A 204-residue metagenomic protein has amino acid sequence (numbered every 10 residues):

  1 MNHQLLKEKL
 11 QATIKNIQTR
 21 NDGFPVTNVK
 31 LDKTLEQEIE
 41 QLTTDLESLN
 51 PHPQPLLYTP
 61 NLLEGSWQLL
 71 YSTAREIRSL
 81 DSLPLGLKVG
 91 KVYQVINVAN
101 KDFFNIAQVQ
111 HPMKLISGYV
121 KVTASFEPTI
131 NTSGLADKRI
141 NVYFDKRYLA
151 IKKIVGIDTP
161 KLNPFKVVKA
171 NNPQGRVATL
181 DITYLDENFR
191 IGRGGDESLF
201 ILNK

Functional and structural regions predicted by a protein language model:
N2-K204: Soluble ligand-binding/transfer domains with enclosed cavities or grooves
